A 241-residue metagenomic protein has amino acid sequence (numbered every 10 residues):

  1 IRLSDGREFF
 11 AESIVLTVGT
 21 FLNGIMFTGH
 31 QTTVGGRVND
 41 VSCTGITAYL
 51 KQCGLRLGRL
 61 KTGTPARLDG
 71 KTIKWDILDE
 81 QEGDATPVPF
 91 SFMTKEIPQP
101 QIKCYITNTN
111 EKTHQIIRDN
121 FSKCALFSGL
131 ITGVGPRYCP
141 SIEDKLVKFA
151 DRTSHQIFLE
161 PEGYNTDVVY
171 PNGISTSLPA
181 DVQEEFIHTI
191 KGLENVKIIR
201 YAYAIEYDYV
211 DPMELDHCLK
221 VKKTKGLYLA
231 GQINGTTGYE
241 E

Functional and structural regions predicted by a protein language model:
L3, L16-T17, L229: Redox-cofactor binding/interface segments in oxidoreductases and associated redox assembly factors
S4-S13: Core beta-strand elements of the Rossmann-like FAD/NAD(P) dinucleotide-binding domain in flavoenzyme oxidoreductases
S13-G19, H155-G163, D216-V221: Short beta-strand elements
L16-L68, I190-K191: Glycine-rich loop(s) and the adjacent beta-strand/alpha-helix scaffold that form part
M26-G29, T62, L68-D79, D208-D211 (+1 more regions): Short acidic, glycine/serine/threonine-rich loops at helix termini
T32-N39, I233-E241: A conserved FAD-binding loop/helix module that cradles the flavin
T47-E184: An anion/pyrophosphate-binding glycine-rich loop and adjacent beta-alpha core in soluble alpha-beta enzymes
Y170-N234: A glycine-rich dinucleotide-binding beta-alpha-beta segment and adjacent secondary-structure elements that constitute
